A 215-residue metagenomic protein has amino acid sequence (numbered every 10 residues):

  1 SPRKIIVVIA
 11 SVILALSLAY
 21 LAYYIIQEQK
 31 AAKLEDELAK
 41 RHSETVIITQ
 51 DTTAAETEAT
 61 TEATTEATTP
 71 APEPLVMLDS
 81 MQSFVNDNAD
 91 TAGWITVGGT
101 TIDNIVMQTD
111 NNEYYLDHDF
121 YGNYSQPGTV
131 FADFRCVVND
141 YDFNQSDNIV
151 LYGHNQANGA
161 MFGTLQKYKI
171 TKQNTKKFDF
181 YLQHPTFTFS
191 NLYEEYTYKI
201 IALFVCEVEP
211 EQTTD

Functional and structural regions predicted by a protein language model:
S1-I13: N-terminal Sec-pathway targeting helices
L14-D215: Solvent-exposed, non-transmembrane regions of membrane-associated and secreted proteins
